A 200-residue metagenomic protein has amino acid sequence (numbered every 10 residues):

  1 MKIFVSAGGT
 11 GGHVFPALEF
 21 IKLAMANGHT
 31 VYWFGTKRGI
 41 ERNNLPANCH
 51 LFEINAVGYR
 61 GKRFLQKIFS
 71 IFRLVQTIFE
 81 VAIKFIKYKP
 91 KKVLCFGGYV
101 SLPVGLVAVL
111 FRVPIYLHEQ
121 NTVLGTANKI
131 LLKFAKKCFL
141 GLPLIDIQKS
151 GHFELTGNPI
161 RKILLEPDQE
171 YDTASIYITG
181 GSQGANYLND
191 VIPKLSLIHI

Functional and structural regions predicted by a protein language model:
V5-G8, M25-R73: Conserved nucleotide-sugar phosphate-binding/catalytic loop shared by glycosyltransferases and other
H13-A24: Short amphipathic alpha-helix
F15, Q183-S196: A conserved mid-protein helix/loop that constitutes part of the nucleotide-sugar donor-binding site
T30, V109-P167: Active-site-proximal region of nucleotide-activated glycan assembly enzymes, centered on histidine/acidic-rich loops
G39-R42, P90-F111: An aromatic- and histidine-rich active-site surface loop
R63-K92, L110: An amphipathic, basic-hydrophobic alpha-helix
E170-N186: Conserved donor-binding/catalytic core segment of Leloir-type glycosyltransferases
I198-I200: Conserved small/polar residues in nucleotide/adenosyl-binding loops
